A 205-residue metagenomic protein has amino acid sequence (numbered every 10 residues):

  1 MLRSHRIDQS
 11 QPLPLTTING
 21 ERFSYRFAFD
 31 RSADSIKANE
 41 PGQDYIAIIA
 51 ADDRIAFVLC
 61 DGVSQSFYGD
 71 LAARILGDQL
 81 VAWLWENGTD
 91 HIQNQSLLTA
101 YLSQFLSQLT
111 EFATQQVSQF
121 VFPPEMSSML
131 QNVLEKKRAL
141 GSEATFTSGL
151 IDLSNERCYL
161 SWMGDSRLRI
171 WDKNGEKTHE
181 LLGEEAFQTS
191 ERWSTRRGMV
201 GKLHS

Functional and structural regions predicted by a protein language model:
M1-S205: PP2C/PPM-type serine/threonine phosphatase catalytic domain
